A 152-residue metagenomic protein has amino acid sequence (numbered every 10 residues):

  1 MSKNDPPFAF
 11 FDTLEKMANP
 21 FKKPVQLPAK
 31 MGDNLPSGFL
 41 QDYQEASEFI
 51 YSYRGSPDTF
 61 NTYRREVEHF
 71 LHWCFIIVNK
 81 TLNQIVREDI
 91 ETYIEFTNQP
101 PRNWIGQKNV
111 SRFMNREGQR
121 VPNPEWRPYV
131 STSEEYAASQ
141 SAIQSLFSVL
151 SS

Functional and structural regions predicted by a protein language model:
M1-F75, T92-E95: Basic/aromatic DNA-contact patch characteristic of tyrosine site-specific recombinases
E45-N61, E68-S152: N-terminal core-binding DNA-recognition domain of tyrosine recombinases/integrases
